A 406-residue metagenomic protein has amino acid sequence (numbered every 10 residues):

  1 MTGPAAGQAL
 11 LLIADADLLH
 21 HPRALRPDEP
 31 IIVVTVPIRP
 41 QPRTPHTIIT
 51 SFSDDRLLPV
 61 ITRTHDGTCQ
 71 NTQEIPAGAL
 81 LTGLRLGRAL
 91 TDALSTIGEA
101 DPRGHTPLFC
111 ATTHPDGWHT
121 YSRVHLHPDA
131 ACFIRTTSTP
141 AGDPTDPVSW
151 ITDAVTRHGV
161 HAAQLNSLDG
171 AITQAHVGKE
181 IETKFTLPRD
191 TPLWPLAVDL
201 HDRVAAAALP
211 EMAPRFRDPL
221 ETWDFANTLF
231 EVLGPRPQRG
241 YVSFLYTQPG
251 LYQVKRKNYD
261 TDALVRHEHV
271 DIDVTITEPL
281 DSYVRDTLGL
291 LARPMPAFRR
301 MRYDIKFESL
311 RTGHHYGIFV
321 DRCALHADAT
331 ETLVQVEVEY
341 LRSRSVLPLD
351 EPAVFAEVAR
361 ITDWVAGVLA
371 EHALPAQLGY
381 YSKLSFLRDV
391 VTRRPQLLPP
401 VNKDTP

Functional and structural regions predicted by a protein language model:
M1-P406: Phosphate-end processing signature that detects enzymes handling 5′-triphosphorylated RNA and polyphosphate
